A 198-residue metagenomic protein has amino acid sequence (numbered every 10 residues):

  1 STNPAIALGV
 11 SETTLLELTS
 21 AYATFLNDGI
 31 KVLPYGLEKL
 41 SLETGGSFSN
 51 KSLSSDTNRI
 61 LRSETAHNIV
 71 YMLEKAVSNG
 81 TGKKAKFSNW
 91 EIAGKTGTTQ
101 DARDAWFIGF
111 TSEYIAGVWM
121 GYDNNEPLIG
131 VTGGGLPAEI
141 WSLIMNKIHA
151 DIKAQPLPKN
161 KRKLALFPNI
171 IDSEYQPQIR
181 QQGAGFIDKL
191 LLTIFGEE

Functional and structural regions predicted by a protein language model:
T2-N3, N50: Short, conserved helix/loop micro-motifs enriched in His/Cys and acidic residues
N3-E12: Conserved short loop/turn motifs at secondary-structure junctions
E12-P168: A penicillin-recognizing enzyme superfamily signal
K163-E198: Low-complexity, Gly/Ser/Thr/Pro-rich intrinsically disordered linker/tail segments
